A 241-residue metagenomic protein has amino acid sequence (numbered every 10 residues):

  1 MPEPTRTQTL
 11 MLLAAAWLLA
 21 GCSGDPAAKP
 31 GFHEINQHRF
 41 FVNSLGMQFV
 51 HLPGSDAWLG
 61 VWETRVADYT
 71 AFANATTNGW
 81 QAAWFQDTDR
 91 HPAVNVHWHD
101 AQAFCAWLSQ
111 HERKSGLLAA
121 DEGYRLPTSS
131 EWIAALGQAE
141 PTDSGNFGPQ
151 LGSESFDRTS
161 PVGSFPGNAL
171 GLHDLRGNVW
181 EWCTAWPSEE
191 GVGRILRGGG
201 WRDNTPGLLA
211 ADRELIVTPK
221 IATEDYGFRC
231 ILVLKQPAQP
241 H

Functional and structural regions predicted by a protein language model:
P2-L10: Bacterial N-terminal signal peptides that target proteins for export
L10-A16: Sec-dependent N-terminal signal peptides
A20-G21: C-terminal motif of bacterial Sec signal peptides marking the signal peptidase cleavage site
G24-G31: Bacterial Sec signal peptide processing site at the extreme N-terminus
H38-W80, P92-H99, G177, L234: A short glycine-rich, aromatic-capped structural motif
F85-A93: Surface-exposed aromatic
D87, W98-E224, P240-H241: Functional-site microenvironments in short loops/helix caps that host divalent-cation chemistry
E224-Q239: Short, structured beta-strand segments at or near domain termini in extracellular proteins/domains
